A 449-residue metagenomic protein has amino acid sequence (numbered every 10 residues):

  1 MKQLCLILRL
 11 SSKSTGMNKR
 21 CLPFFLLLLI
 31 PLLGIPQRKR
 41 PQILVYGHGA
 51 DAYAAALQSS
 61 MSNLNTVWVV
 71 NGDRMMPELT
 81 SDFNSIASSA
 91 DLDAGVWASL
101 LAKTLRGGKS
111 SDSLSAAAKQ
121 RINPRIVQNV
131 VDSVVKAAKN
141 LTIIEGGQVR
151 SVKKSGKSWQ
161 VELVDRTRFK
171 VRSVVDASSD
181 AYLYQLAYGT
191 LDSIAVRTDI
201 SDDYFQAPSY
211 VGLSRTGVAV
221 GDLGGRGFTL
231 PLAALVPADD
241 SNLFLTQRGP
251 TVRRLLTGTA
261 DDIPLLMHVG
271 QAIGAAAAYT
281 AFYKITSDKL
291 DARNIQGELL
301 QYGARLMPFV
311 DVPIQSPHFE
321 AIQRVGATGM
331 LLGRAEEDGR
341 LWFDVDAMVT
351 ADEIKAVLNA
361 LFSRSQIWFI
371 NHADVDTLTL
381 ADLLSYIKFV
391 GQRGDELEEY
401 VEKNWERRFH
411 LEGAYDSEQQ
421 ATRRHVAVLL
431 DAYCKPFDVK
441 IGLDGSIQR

Functional and structural regions predicted by a protein language model:
L27-G34: Hydrophobic h-region of N-terminal signal peptides that target proteins for export in Gram-negative bacteria
I35-K39: Boundary of Sec targeting at the N-terminus
R40, D51, S62, M75-V130 (+3 more regions): Flavin (FAD/FMN)-binding glycine-rich loop and adjacent Rossmann-like elements that form
I43-L64: N-terminal Rossmann-like FAD-binding beta1-loop-alpha1 element of flavoenzymes
N65-V70: Short beta-strand "acidic-cap" motif of Rossmann-like dinucleotide-binding folds
F319-T328, G339: Charged, amphipathic alpha-helical linkers/stalks
G333-R449: Terminal recognition/anchoring or ligand-binding modules at protein termini
